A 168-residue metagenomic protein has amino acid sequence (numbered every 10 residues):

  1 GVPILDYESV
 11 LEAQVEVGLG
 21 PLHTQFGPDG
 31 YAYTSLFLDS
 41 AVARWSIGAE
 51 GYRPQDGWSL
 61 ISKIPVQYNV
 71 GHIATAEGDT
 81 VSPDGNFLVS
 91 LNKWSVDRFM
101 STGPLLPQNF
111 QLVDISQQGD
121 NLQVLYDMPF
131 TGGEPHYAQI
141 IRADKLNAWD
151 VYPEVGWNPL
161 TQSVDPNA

Functional and structural regions predicted by a protein language model:
G1-A168: Predominantly soluble domains enriched in secretory-pathway, periplasmic, or organellar proteins
